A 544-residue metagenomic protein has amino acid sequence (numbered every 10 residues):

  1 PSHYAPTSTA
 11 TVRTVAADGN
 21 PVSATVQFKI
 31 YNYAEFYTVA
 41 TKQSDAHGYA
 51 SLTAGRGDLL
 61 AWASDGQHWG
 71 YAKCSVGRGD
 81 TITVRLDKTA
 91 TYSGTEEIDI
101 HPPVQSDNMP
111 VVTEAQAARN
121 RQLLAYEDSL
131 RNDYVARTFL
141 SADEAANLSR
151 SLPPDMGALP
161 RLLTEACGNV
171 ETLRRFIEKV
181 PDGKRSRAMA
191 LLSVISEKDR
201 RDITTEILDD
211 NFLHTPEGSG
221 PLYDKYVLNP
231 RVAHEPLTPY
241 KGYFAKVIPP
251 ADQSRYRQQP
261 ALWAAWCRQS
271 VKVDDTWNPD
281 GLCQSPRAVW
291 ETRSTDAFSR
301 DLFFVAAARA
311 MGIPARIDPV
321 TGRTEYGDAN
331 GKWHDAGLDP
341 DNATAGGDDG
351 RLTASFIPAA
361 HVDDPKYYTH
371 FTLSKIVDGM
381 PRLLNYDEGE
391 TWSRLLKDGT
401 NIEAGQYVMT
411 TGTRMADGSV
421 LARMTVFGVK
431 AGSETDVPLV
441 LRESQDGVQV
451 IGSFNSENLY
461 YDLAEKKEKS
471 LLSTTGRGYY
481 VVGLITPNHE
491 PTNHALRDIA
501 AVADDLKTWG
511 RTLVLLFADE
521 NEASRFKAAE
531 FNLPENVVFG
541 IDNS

Functional and structural regions predicted by a protein language model:
P1, A125-T292: Secondary-structure boundary elements
P1-T9, A16-D18, I317-T321, K332-R351: Beta-strand-rich domain onsets/edges
S8-D18, G48, V84, G350-D363: A short, amphipathic beta-strand motif
V22, N32-A54, W69-G70, C74 (+1 more regions): Short, acidic Ser/Thr/Gly-rich low-complexity loop/linker segments typical of extracellular and cell-surface proteins
R56-H68, E403-A416: A short, solvent-exposed beta-strand micro-motif common in secreted/extracellular proteins
Q67-D87, R414-R442: Structured interaction patches on ligand/partner-binding surfaces of diverse proteins
S470-I499, V514-L516: Short active-site neighborhood of thiol/selenol oxidoreductases, capturing the structured segment around
F526-S544: Short, internal strand/loop/helix patches that form the active-site neighborhood or redox-interaction surface
